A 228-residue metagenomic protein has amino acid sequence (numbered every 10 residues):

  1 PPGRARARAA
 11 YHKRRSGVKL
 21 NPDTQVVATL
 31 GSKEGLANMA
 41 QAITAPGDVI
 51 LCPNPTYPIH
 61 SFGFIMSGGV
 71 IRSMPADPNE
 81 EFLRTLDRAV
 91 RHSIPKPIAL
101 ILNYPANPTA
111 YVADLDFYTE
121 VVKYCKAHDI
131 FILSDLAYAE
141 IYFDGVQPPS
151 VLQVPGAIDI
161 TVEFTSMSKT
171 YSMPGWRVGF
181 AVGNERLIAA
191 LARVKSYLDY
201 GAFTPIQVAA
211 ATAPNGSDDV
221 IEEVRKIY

Functional and structural regions predicted by a protein language model:
P1-G31, N38, A213-G216: N-terminal small-domain helix-loop-helix segment of the aminotransferase-like
L20-V26, P46-V49, K96, I158-T161: Short acidic capping loops at alpha-helix termini that bridge into adjacent secondary structure
A42-F64: Conserved PLP-anchoring active-site segment centered on the Schiff-base-forming lysine
D48, G69, A127-F131, A157-D159: A short helix->loop->beta-strand "cap" motif at the edges of active sites that frequently abuts
M66-R72: A short helix-loop-beta submotif of the ANL/AMP-binding
R72, A76-Q147: Active-site phosphate-binding strand-loop segment of PLP-dependent enzymes
V154, I158-K226: Conserved core segment of the aminotransferase class I/II
